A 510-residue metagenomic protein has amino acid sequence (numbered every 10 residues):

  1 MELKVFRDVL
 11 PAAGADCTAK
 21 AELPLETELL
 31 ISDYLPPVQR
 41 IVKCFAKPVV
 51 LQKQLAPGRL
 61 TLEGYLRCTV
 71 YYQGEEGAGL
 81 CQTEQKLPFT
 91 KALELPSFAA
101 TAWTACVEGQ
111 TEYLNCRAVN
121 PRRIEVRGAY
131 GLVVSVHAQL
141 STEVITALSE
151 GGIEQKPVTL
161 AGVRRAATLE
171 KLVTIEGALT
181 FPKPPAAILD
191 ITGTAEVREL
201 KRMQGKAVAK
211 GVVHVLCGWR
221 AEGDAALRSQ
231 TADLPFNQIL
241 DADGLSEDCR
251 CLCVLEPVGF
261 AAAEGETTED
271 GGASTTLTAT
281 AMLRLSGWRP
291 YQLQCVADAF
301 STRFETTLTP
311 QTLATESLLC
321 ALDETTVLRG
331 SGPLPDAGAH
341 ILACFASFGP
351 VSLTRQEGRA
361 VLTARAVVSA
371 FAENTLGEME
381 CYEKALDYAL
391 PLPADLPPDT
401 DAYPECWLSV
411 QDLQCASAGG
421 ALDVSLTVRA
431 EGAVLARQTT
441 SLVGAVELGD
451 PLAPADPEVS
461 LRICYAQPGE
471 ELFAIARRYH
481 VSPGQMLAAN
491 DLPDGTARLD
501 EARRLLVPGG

Functional and structural regions predicted by a protein language model:
M1-D450, A455-E458: Membrane-lipid interaction segments
G449-A488, P493-G510: Primarily a LysM-type cell-wall glycan-binding module
